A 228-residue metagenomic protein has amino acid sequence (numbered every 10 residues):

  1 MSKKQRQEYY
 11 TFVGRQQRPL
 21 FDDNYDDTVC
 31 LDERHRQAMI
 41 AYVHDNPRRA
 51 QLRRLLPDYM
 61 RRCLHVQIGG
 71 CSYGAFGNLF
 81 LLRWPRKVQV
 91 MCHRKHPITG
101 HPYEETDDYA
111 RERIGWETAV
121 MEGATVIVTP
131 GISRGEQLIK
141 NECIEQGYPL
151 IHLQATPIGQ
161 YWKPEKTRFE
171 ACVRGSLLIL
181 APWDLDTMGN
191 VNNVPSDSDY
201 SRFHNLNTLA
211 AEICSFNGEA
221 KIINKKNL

Functional and structural regions predicted by a protein language model:
M1-Q67: Short catalytic/metal-binding and nucleic-acid-binding patches
R62-L228: Glycine-biased, small-residue-rich flexible motifs in mid-sequence functional cores and linkers
